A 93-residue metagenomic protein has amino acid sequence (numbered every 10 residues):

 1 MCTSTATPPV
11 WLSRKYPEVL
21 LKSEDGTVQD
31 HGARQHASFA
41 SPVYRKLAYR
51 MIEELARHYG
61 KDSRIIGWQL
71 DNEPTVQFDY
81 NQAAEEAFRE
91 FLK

Functional and structural regions predicted by a protein language model:
M1-K93: Active-site mouth of glycoside hydrolases
